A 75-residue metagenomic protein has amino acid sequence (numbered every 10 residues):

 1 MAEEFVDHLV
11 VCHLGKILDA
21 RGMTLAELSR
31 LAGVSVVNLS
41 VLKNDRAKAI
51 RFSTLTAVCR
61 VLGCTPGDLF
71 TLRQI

Functional and structural regions predicted by a protein language model:
M1-M23: A short, Lys/Arg-rich alpha-helix, primarily the initiator
G15, A26, T56: Residues within the helices of the helix-turn-helix
L18, S29, C59: The alpha-helix within a helix-turn-helix
G22-V41: Short alpha-helical DNA-recognition segment
S35, R46, R73: The DNA-recognition helices of helix-turn-helix-type DNA-binding domains
K43, T54, R73: DNA major-groove recognition helix of helix-turn-helix
R46-A57: Short, basic-rich loop-to-helix N-cap that marks the start of a DNA-contacting helix
G63-I75: Short C-terminal boundary/hinge segments that cap the last helix of small helical domains
